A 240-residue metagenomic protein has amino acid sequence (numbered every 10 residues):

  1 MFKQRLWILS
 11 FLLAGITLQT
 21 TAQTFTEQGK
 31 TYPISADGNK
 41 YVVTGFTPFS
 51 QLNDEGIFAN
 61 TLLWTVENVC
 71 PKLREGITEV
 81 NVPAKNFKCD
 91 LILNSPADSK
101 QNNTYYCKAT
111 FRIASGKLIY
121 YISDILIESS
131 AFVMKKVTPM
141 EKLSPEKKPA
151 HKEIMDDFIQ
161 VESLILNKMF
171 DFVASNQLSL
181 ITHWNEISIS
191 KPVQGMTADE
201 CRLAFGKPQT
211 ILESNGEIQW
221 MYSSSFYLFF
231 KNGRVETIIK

Functional and structural regions predicted by a protein language model:
M1-T26: Bacterial Sec-dependent N-terminal signal peptides
F11, A36-N39, N215: Compositionally biased regions
L13, W64, F205-P208: Alpha-helix boundary/capping residues
A22-S179: Ser/Thr-rich, low-complexity intrinsically disordered terminal regions
Q177-K240: Residues within mature, well-folded domains
